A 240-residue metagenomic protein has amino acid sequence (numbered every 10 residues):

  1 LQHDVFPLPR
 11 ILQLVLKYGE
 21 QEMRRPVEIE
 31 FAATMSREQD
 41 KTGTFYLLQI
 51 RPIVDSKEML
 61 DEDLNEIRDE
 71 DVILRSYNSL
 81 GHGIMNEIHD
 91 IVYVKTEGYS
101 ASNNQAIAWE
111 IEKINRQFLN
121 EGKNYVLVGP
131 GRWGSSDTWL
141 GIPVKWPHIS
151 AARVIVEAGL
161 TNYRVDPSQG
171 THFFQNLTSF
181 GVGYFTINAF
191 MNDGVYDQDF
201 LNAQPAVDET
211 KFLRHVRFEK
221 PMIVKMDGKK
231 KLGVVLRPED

Functional and structural regions predicted by a protein language model:
L1-D240: Conserved divalent-metal-coordinating catalytic cores that perform phosphate/pyrophosphate/nucleotidyl transfer
